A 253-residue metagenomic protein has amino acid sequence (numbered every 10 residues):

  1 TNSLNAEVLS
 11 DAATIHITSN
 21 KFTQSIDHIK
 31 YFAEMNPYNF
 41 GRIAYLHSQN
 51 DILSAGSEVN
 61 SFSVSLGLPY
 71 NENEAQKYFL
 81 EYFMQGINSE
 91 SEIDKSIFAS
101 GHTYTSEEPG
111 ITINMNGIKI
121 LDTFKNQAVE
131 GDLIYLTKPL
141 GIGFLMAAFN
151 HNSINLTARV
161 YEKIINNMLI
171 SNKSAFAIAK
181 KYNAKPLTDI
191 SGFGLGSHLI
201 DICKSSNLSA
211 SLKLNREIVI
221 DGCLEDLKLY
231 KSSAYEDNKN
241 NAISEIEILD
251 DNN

Functional and structural regions predicted by a protein language model:
L4-T18: N-terminal short beta-loop-beta anion/metal-coordinating cradle
I17-A33, E58-L156: Glycine-rich anion-binding loops of enzyme active sites
Y38-A55, N88: Alpha-helical scaffold segments that flank or form the walls of functional sites
F40-A44, F79, F83, N167 (+1 more regions): Hydrophobic alpha-helical membrane-association signature
N71-I97, Y104-P109, K181-L187, S191-N253: Glycine-/charge-enriched secondary-structure boundary and capping motifs
I113-T123, L156-K180: Active-site glycine-rich loop that binds ribose-phosphate moieties when present
N126, T137, I164-M168, T188-S191 (+1 more regions): Glycine- and other small-residue-rich loops at beta-strand/loop junctions that grip anionic moieties
